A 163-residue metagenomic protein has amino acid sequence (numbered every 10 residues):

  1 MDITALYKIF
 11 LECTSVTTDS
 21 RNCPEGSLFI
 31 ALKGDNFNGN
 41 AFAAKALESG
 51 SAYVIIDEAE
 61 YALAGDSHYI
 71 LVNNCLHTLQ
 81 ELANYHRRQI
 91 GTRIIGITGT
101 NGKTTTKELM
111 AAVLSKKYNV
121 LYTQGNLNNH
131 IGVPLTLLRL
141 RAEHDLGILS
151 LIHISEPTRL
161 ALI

Functional and structural regions predicted by a protein language model:
M1-E81, Y85: N-terminal leader/targeting and accessory segments in enzymes
K8-F10, N101, A161: Short alpha-helical interface patches
G50, T158, L162: Conserved functional loop/turn residues at catalytic and ligand-binding sites
H77-S155, R159: Phosphate-binding loop of NTP-binding sites
